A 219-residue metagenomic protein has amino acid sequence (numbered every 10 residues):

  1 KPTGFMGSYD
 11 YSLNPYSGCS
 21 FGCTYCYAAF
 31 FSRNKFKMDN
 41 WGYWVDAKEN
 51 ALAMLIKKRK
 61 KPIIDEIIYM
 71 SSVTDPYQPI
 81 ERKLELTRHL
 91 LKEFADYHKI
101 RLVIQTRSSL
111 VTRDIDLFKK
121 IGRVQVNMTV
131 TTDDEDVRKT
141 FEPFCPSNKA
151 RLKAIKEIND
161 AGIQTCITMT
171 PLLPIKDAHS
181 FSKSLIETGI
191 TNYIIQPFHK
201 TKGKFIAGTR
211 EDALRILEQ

Functional and structural regions predicted by a protein language model:
K1-C19, A29-I63, I67: N-terminal [4Fe-4S]-dependent radical SAM core
C23-C26: The canonical Cys-X-X-Cys-His
N50-Q219: Conserved AdoMet/S-adenosylmethionine-binding subsite of the radical SAM
